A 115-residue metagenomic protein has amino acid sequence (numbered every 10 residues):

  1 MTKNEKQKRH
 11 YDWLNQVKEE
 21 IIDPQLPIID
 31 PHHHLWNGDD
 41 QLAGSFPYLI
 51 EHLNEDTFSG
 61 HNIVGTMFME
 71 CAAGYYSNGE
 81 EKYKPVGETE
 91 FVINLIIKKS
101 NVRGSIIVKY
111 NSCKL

Functional and structural regions predicted by a protein language model:
M1-L115: Helix-coil boundary/capping segments in enzymes
